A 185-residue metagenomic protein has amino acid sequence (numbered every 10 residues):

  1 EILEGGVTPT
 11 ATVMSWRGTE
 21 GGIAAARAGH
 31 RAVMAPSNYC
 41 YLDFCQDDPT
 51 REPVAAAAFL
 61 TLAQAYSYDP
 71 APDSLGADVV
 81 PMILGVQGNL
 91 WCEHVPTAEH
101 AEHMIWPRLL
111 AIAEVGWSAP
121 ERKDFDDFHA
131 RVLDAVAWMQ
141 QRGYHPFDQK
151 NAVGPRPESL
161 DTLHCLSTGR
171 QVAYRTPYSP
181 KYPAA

Functional and structural regions predicted by a protein language model:
E1-A184: Substrate-binding groove of N-acetylhexosamine-processing glycoside hydrolases
